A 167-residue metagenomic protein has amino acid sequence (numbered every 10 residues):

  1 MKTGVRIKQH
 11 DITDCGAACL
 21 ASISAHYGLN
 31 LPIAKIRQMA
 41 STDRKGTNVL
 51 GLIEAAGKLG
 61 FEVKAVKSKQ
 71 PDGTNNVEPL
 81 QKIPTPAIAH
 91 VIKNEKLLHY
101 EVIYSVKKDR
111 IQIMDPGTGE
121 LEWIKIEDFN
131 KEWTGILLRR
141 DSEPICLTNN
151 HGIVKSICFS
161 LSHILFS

Functional and structural regions predicted by a protein language model:
M1-N130: Conserved active-site-adjacent core of cysteine acyl-enzyme catalytic domains
M39, E132, S160, I164: Residues that form generic nucleotide/phosphate-binding pockets
F129-E132, L137-L138: Aromatic- and glycine-rich peptidoglycan recognition patches
R139-S167: Cytosolic-side membrane-insertion boundary helix
